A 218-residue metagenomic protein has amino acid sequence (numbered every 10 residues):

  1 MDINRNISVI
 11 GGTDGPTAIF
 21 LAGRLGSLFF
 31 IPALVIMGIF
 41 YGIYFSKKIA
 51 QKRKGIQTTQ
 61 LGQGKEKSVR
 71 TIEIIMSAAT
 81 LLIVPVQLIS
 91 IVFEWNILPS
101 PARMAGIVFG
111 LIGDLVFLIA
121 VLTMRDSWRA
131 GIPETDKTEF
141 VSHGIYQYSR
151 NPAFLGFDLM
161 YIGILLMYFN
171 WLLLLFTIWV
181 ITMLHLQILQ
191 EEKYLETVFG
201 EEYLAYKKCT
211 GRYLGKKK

Functional and structural regions predicted by a protein language model:
I3-L25: Alpha-helical membrane segments and immediately flanking helix-loop junctions that form or couple to the substrate/ion
G11-G12, G110, Y148, M167: Short conserved micro-motifs on helix faces and helix-strand junctions that flank and scaffold key functional residues
L25-F30, G144-Y148: Individual transmembrane alpha-helices with interfacial aromatic-anchor signatures
S27-T135, E139, G163-Y194, V198-K218: Membrane-anchoring alpha-helices and their flanking helix-loop junctions
I132-F157: Active-site-proximal inter-transmembrane loops
G156-I164: Hydrophobic, membrane-inserted alpha-helices
